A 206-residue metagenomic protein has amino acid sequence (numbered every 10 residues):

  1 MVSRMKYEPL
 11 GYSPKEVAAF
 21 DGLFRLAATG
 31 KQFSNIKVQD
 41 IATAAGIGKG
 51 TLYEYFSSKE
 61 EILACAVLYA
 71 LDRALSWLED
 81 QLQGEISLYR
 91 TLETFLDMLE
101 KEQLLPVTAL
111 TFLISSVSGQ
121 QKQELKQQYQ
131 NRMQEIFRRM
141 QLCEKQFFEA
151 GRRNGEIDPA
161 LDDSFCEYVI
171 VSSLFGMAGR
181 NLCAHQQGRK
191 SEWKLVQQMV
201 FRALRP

Functional and structural regions predicted by a protein language model:
M1-A44, E61: Basic, helix-initiating cap at the start of DNA-binding domains
M1-K6, T94-K101, R138, L142 (+2 more regions): C-terminal peripheral helix-coil segments that are non-catalytic and often amphipathic
P14, A18-R25, A44, E61-Q81 (+4 more regions): Alpha-helical structural segments
G30-F33, E54, Q83, D158: Helix-turn-helix/winged-helix DNA-binding modules
A45-F56: Short hydrophobic/aromatic patch on the recognition helix
D72-L75, Q123-N154, F165-Y168: Amphipathic alpha-helical packing segments from all-alpha helical-bundle domains
E102-Q128: Amphipathic alpha-helical segments used for helix-helix packing
